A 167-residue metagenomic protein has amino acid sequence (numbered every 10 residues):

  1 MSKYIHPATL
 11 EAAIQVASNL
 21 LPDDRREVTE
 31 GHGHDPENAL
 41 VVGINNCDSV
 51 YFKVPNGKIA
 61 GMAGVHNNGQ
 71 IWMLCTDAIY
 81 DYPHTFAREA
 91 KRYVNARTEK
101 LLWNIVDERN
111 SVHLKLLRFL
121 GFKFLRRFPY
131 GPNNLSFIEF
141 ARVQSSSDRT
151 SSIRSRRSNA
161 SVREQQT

Functional and structural regions predicted by a protein language model:
M1-H34: Short amphipathic alpha-helix that is part of the acyltransferase structural core
M1-I14, S146-T167: Conserved N-terminal entry element of GNAT/NAT acetyltransferase domains
V28-C47: Active-site rim helix/loop that mediates acceptor-substrate recognition in acyltransferases
N46-G61: Conserved beta-hairpin
A63-G69: A conserved beta-strand-loop-helix scaffold within acyl/acetyltransferase catalytic domains
W72-R88: A short, internal acetyl-CoA/4′-phosphopantetheine-binding micro-motif in the GNAT/acyltransferase core
R88-L102, S111, L120: Conserved acyl-CoA
W103-R118, P129-N133: Conserved beta-strand-loop-alpha-helix junction that forms the acyl-donor binding cleft
